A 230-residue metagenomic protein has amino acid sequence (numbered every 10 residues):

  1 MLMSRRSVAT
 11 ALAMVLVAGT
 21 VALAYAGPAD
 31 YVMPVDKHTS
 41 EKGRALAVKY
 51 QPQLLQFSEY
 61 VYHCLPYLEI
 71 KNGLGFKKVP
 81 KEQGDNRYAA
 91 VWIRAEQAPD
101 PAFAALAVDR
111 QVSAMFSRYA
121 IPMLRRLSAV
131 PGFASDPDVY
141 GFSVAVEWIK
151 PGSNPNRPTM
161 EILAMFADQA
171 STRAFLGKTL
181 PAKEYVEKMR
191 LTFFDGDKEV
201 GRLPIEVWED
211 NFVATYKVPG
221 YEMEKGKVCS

Functional and structural regions predicted by a protein language model:
M1, G27, M33, V79 (+4 more regions): Intrinsic-disorder/low-complexity coil detector
M1-L12: Bacterial N-terminal signal peptides that target proteins for export
A11-T20: Bacterial N-terminal signal peptides
V21-Y25: Sec/Tat signal peptide C-region and signal peptidase I cleavage site
P28-R118, A129: N-terminal secretory signal peptides
F57-Y60, C64, K71, E82 (+2 more regions): Polybasic, proline/glycine-rich intrinsically disordered low-complexity segments
Y119-M123, W208: Stable alpha-helical elements in mature extracytoplasmic
L124-S135: Sec-exported extracytoplasmic/periplasmic mature domains
